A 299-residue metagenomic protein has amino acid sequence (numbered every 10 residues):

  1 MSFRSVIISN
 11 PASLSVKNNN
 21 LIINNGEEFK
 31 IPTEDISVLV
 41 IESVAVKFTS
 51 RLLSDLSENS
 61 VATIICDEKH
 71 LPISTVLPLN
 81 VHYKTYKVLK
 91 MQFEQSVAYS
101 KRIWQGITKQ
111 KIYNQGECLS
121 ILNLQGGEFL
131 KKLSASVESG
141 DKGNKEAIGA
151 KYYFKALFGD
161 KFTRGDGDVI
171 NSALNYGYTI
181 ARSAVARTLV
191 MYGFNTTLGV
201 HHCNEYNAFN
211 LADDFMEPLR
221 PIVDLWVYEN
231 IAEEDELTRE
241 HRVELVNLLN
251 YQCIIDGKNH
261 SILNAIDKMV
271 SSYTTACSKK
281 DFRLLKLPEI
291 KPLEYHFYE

Functional and structural regions predicted by a protein language model:
S2-S5, P11-A12, G26, E58 (+1 more regions): Active-site helix-to-loop segments that bind/position phosphate- or nucleotide-bearing substrates and donors across
I8-S50, S54: N-terminal ordered "arm"
D35-K84: Glycine/small-residue-rich interface belts in oligomeric ring/scaffold proteins and their assembly partners
